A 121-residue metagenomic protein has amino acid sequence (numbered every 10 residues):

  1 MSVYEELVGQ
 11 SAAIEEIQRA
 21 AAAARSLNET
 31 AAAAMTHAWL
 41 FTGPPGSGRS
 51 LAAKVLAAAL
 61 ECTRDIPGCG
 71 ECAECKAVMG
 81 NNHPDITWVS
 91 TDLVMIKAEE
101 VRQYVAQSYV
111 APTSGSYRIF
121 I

Functional and structural regions predicted by a protein language model:
M1-I121: P-loop/Walker A NTP-binding region and its immediately flanking N-terminal helices in P-loop NTPase folds
